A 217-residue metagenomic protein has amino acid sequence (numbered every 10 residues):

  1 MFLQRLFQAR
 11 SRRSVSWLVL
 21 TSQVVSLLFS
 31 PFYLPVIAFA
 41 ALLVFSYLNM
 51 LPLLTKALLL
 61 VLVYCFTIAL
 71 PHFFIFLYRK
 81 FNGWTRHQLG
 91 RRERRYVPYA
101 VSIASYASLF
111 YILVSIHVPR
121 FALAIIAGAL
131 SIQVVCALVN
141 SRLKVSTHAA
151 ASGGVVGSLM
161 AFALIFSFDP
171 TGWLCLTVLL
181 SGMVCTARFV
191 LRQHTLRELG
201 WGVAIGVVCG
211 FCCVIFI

Functional and structural regions predicted by a protein language model:
M1-S22: Short, Lys/Arg-rich, polar N-terminal cytosolic tail immediately upstream of the first transmembrane signal-anchor
V25-S46: The first (N-terminal) embedded transmembrane alpha-helix
F45-T55, W84-H87, S115-I116: Membrane-interface helix termini and inter-helical loops of multi-pass transporters
P52-A69, R92-E93, V203: Loop-to-helix transition at the N-terminal end of transmembrane alpha-helices
A69-F81: Membrane-water interface of transmembrane alpha-helices
T85-V101: Juxtamembrane helix-capping/reentrant segments at transmembrane boundaries
Y99-H117, V139-S141: C-terminal halves and exits of single transmembrane alpha-helices
P119-I217: Membrane-embedded catalytic cores of phosphoryl/pyrophosphoryl-handling enzymes
